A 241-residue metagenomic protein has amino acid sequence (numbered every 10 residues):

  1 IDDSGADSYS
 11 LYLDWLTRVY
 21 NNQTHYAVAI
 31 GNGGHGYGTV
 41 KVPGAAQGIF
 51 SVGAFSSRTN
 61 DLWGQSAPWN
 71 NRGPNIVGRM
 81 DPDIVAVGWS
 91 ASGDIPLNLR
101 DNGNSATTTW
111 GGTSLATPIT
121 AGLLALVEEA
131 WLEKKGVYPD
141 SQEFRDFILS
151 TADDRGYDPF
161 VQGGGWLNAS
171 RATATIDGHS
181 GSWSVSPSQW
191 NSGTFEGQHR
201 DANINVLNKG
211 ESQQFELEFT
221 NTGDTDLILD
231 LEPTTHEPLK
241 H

Functional and structural regions predicted by a protein language model:
I1-G48, T59, I76-R79, N98-I119: Substrate-binding/access-modulating region of protease and related hydrolase catalytic domains
S10-D14, Y37-V40, I49, S66 (+4 more regions): Extracytoplasmic/secreted envelope proteins and their assembly/folding machinery, especially bacterial periplasmic
Q23, T39-V42, G88-F160: Hydrolase catalytic cores
I30-G34, F55-R58, G88-S90, S150-D154: Acidic, glycine-rich active-site loops and adjacent beta-strand->loop/helix elements that engage anionic groups
V52: Alpha-helical segment proximal to the catalytic Tyr-Lys
A67-G93: Internal glycine-rich alpha/beta core junctions
I84-A86, E129-E216, T222: C-terminal subdomain of the subtilisin-like protease fold in secreted/lumenal serine endopeptidases
T222-K240: Short acidic, flexible loop segments centered on an aromatic residue
